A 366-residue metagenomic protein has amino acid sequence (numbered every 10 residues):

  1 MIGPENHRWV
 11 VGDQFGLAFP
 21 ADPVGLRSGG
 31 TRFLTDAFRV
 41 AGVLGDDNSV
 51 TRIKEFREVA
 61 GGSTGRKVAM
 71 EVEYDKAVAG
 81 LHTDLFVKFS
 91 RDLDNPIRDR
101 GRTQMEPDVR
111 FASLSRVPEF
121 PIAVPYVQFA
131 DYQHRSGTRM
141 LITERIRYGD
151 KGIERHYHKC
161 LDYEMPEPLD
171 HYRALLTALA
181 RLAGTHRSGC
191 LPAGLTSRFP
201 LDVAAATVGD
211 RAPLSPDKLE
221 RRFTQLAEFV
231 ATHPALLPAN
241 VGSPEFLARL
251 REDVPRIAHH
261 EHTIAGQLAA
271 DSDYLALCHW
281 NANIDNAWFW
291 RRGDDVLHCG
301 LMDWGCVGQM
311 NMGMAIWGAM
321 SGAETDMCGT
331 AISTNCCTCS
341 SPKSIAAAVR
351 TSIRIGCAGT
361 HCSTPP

Functional and structural regions predicted by a protein language model:
M1-M140, H259-H262, G266, W290-C299: Conserved NTP-binding catalytic cores of kinases and kinase-like/nucleotidyltransferase enzymes across multiple kinase
G45, F86, I142-H158, E252-A258 (+1 more regions): Active-site-adjacent bridging/hinge elements
V59-A60, R135, H171, A270 (+3 more regions): Secondary-structure capping and boundary motifs in well-ordered enzyme cores
V78-E106, L114-P213: ATP-binding pocket architecture of kinase catalytic cores
R110, L114, C306-R350: Active-site activation/catalytic loop segments of kinase-like enzymes and analogous catalytic loops in related
G152-H279, W290-D294: ATP-dependent phospho-/nucleotidyl transfer catalytic cores
T207-G209, Y274-A276, N283-G322: Catalytic activation segment of kinase domains across protein kinase-like and atypical kinase folds
P342-P366: Helix-rich C-terminal or lid/interface subdomains of diverse kinases
